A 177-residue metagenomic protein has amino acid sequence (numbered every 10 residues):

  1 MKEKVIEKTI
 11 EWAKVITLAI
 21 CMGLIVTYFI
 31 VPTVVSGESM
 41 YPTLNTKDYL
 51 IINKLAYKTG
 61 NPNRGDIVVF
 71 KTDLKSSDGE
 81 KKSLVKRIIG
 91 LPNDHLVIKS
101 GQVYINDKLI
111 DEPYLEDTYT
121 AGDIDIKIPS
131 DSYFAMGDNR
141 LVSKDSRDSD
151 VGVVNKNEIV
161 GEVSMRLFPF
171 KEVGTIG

Functional and structural regions predicted by a protein language model:
M1-S83, V154-E158, E162-G177: Protein maturation boundaries and topogenic segments
S39, Y114, T120-M165, F170-V173: Acidic/glycine-rich C-terminal interaction modules and beta/coil loop segments that lie outside canonical DNA-binding
N45, N63-R64, L91, I128-S130 (+1 more regions): Residue-level recognition of short, solvent-exposed, well-ordered loop/turn junctions that link secondary-structure
A56-K58, L74-S76, L96, V103 (+1 more regions): Solvent-exposed loop/turn segments at secondary-structure junctions within structured extracellular/periplasmic domains
G65-D66, Y104, D148-V151: Short, glycine/charged-enriched secondary-structure capping and boundary segments
S83-R87, L91-K108: Mid-length scaffold segments of soluble, non-membrane domains
G101, I105-A121: PP2C/PPM family metal-dependent serine/threonine protein phosphatase catalytic domain, recognizing the conserved
